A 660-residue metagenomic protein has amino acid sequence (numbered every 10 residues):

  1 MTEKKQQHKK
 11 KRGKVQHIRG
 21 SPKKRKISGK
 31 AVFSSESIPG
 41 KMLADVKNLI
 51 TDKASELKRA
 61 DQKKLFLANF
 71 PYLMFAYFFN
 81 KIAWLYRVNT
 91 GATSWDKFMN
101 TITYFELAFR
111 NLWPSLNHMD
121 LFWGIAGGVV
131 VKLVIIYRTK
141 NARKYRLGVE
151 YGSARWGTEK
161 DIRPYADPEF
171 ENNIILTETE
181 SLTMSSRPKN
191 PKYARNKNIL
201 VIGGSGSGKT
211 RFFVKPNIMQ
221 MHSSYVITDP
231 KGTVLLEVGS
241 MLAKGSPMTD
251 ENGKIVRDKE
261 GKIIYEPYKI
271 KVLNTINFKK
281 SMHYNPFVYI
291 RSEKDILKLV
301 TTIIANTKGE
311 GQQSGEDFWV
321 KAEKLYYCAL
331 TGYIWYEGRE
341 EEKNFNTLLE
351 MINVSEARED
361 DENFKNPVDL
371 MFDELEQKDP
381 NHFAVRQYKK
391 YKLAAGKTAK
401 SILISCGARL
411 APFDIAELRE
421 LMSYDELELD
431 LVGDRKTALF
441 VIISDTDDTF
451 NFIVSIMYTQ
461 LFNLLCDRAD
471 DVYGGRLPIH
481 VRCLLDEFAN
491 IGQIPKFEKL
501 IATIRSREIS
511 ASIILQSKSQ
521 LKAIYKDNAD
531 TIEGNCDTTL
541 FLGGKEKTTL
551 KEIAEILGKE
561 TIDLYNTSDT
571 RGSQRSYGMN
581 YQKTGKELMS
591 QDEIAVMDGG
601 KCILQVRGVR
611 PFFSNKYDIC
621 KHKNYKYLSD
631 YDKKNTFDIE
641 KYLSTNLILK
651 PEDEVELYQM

Functional and structural regions predicted by a protein language model:
M1-I227, V234-P267, S568, G572-V596 (+2 more regions): Accessory regions of macromolecular translocation/handling assemblies
I38, Q62-N69, M74-K81, R195-I509 (+4 more regions): P-loop NTPase motor domains
R87-V88, R339, K526, G558: Residue-level recognition of short, structured coil/turn motifs that connect secondary structure elements
F170-L176, F452-Q460, I553: Conserved long hydrophobic alpha-helices within structured protein cores
I501-I603: Conserved ATP-driven motor cores of ASCE-family P-loop NTPases powering translocation/secretion/packaging/pilus
